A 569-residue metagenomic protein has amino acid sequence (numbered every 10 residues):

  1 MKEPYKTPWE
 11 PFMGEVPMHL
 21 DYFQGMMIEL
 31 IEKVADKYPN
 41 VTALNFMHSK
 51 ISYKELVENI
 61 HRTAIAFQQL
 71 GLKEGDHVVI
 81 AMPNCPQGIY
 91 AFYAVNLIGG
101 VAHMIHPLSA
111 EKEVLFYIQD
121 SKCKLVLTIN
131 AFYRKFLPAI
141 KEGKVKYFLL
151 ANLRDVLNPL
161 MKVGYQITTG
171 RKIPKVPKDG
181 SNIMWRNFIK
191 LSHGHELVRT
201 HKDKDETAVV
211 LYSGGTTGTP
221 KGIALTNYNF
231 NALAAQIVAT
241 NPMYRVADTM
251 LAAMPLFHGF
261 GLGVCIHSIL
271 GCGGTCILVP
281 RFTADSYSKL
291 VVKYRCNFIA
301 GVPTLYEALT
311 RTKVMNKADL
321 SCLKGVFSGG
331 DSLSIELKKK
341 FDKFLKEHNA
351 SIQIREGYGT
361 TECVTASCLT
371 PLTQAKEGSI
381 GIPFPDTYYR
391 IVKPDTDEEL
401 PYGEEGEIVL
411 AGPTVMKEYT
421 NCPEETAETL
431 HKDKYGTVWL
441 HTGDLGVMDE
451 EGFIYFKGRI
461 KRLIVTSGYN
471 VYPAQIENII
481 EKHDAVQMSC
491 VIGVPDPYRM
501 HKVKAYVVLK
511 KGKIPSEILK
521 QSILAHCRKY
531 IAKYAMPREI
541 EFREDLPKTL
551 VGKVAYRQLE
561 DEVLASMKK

Functional and structural regions predicted by a protein language model:
N40-C85, I89-Y93, A110-L115, Q119: Conserved AMP-binding/adenylate-forming core of the ANL superfamily
S52-K54, R199, A208-A232: Conserved AMP-binding A3 loop
V57-R62, K190, K204, I223-R245 (+6 more regions): Conserved structural elements of the adenylate-forming
S109, V126, I299, G412 (+7 more regions): AMP-binding/adenylate-forming catalytic core of the ANL superfamily
K175-Y212, T219, M243-T249: Conserved pre-ATP/AMP-binding loop-to-beta segment of ANL
N231-T249, F257-A300, T312-K313: Conserved AMP-binding/adenylation subdomain of ANL enzymes
C296-G301, T310-E377, Y388: Gly/Ser/Thr-rich phosphate-binding loop
I382-D386, E398-H431, V471: Conserved ATP/PPi-binding loop(s) of AMP-dependent carboxylate-activating enzymes
